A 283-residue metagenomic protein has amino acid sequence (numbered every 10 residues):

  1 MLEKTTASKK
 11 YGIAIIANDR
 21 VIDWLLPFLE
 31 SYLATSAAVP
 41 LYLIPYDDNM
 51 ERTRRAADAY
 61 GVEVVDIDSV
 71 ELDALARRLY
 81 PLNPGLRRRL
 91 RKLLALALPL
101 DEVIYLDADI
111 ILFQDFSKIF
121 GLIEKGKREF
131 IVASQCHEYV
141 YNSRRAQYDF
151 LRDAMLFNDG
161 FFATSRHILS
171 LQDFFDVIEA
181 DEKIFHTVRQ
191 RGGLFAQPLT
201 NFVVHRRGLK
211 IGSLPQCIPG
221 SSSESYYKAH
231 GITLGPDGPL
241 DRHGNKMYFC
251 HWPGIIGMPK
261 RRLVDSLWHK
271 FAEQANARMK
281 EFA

Functional and structural regions predicted by a protein language model:
M1-Y11, I15, P27, R166-A283: A glycosyltransferase accessory/donor-loop signature
I15-D23: Active-site beta-to-alpha loop of glycosyltransferases that engages the nucleotide-sugar donor
S31-V39: Short, acidic, metal-binding catalytic loop of nucleotide-sugar glycosyltransferases
L41-D47: Short internal beta-strands
E51-L98: Active-site-proximal specificity loops/subdomain of glycosyltransferases
P84-G85, L151-A154, R191, G238-L240: Short Gly/Pro-enriched turn/cap motifs at secondary-structure boundaries
R88-Y139: GT-A fold catalytic core of metal-dependent nucleotide-sugar glycosyltransferases, centered on the diacidic
K118-D181: Conserved catalytic core of nucleotide-sugar-dependent glycosyltransferases
